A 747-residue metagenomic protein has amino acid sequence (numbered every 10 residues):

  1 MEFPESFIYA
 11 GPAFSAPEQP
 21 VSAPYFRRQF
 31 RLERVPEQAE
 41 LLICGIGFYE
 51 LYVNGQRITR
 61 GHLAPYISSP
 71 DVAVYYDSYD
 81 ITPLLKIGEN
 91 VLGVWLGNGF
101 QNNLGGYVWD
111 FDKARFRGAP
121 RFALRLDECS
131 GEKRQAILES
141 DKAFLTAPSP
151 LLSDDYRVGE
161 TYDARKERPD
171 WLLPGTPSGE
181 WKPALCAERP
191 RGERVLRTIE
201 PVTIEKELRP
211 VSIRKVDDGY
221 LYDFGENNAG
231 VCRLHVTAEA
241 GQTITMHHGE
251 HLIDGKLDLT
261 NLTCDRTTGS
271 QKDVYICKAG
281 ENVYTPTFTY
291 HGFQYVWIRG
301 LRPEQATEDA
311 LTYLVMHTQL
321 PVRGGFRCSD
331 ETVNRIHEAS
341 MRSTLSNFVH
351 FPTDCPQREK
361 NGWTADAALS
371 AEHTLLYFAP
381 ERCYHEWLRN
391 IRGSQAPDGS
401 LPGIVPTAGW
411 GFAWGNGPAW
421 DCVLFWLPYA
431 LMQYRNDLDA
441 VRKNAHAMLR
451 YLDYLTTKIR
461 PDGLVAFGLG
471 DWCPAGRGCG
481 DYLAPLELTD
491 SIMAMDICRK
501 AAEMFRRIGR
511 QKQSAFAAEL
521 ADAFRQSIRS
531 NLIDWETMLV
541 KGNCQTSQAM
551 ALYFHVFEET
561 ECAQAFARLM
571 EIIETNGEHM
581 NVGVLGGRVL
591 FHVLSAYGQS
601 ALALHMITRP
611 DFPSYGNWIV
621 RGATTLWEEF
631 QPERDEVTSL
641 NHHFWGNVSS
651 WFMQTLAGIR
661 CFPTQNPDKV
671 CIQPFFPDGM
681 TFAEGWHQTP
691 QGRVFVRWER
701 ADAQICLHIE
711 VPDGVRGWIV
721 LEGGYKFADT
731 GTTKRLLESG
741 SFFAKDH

Functional and structural regions predicted by a protein language model:
M1-R358, D366, R382-C383, P402-G409 (+4 more regions): Extracellular/oxidizing-compartment recognition motifs
A23, C44, V72-V74, L85 (+21 more regions): Active-site-proximal structural scaffolding
A39-I43, V231-E250, F288, R299-L301 (+7 more regions): Alpha-helical support elements that line or immediately flank enzyme active sites and cofactor-binding pockets
F48, A123, E139-S149, Q305-A339 (+7 more regions): Active-site acid/base region of carbohydrate-active enzymes
T59-D71, K256-T268, E381-G480, D611-Q631: Helix-terminus loop motifs that line ligand-binding clefts
L92, T161-R165, P169, E359 (+7 more regions): C-terminal capping/lid segments that line or modulate ligand- or cofactor-binding pockets
R121-A123, I137-G175, L196-I199, I204-K206 (+3 more regions): Non-catalytic C-terminal accessory modules of carbohydrate-active enzymes
